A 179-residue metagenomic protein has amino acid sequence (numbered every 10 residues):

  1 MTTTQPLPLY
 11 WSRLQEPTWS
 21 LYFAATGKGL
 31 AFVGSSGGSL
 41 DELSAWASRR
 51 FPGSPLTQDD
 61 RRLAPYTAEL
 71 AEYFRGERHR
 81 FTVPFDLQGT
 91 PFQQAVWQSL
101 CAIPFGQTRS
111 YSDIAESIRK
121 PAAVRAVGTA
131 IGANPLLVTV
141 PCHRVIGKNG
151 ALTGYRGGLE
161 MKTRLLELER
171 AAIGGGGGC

Functional and structural regions predicted by a protein language model:
M1-P121, L168, A172-C179: Basic nucleic-acid-binding alpha-helical/helix-turn surface characteristic of O6-alkylguanine DNA
V127-N134: Regulatory, non-catalytic segments
V138-T139: Major-groove DNA-recognition helix of helix-turn-helix-type DNA-binding domains
C142: Short cysteine clusters
K148-C179: …primarily DNA-binding HTH/wHTH and HhH modules…
